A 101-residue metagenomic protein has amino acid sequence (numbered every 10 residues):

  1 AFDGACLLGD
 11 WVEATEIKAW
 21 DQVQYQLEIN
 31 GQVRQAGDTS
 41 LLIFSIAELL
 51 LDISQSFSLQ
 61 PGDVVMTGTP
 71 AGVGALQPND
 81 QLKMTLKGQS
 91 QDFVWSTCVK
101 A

Functional and structural regions predicted by a protein language model:
A1-A101: Catalytic-pocket segment enriched in acidic/His residues
